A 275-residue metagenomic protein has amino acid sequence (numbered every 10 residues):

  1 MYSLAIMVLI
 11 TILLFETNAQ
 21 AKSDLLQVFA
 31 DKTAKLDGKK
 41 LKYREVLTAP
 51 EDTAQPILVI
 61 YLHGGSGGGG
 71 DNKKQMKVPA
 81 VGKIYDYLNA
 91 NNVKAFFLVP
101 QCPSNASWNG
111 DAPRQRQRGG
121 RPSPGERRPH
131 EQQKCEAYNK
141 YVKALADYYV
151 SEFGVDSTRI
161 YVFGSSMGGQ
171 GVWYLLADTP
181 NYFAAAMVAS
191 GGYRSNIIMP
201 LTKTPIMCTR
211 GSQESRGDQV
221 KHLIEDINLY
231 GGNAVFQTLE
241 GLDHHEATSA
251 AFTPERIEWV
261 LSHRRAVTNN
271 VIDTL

Functional and structural regions predicted by a protein language model:
M1-S23: Bacterial Sec-dependent N-terminal signal peptides
T17-L58, A95, R128, F163-Q170 (+3 more regions): A domain-start/cap signature at the N-terminus of enzymes
Y61-G64, V99: Structural cue for short, hydrophobic secondary-structure segments
G68-N139: Active-site machinery of serine-nucleophile hydrolases
V78-Y87, S190-I198, H222: Alpha-helical scaffolding within the catalytic cores of extracellular/periplasmic polymer-degrading hydrolases
D147-E152, T158-T202: Primarily recognizes the serine-hydrolase "nucleophile elbow" in alpha/beta-hydrolase and SGNH/GDSL folds
I197, P205-L275: C-terminal catalytic histidine-bearing segment of alpha/beta-hydrolase fold enzymes
